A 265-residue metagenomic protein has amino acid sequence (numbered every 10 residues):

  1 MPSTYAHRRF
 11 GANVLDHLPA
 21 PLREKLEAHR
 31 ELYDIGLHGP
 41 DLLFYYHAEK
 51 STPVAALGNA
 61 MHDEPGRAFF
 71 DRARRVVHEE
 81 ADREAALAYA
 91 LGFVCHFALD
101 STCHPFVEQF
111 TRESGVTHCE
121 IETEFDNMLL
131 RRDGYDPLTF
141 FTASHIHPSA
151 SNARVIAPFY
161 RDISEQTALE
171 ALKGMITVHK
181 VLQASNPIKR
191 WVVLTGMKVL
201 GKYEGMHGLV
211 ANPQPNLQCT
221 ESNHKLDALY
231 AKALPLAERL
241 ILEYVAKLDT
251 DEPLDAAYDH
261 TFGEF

Functional and structural regions predicted by a protein language model:
M1-A90, V94-F265: N-terminal leader/auxiliary helical segments
